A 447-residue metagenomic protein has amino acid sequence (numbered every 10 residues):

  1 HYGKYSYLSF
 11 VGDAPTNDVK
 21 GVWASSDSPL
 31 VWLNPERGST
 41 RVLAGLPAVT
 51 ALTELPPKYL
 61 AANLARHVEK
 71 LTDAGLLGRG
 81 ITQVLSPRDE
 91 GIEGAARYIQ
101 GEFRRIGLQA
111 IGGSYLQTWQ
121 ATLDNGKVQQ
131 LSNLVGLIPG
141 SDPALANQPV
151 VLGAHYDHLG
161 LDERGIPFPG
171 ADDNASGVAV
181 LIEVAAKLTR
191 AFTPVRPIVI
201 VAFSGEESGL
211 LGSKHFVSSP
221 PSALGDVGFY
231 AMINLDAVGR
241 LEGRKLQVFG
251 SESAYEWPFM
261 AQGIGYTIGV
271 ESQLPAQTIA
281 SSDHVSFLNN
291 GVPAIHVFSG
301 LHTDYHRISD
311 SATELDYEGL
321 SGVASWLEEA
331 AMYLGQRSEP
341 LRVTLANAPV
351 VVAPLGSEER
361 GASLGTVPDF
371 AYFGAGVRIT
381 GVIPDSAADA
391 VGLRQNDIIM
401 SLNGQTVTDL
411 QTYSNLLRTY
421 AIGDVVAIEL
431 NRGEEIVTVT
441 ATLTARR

Functional and structural regions predicted by a protein language model:
H1, W326, G335-R447: C-terminal recognition in membrane/secretory proteostasis and scaffolding
S6-L8, V22, P29: Short beta-strand elements that form the blades of beta-propeller/WD-repeat-like and other beta-sheet-rich scaffold
V31-E93, I99-G101, I106, N147: N-terminal hydrophobic or amphipathic helices/low-complexity stretches enriched in small/hydrophobic/Pro/Gly
W32-L33, T303-P349: His/Asp/Glu-rich mid-to-C-terminal helical/loop segments that flank catalytic regions of hydrolases
T50-Y59, G75-G91, Q120-D124, R164-N174 (+6 more regions): Second-shell loop/turn segments in exported
R79-P139: A non-catalytic alpha/beta surface segment that caps or lines the substrate-entry region of metallo-dependent hydrolase
G136, L152-L210, L327: Alpha-helical metal-binding/catalytic segments enriched in His/Glu/Asp
T193, F203-H302, T313-L320: Metal-dependent peptidase/peptidase-like ectodomains
